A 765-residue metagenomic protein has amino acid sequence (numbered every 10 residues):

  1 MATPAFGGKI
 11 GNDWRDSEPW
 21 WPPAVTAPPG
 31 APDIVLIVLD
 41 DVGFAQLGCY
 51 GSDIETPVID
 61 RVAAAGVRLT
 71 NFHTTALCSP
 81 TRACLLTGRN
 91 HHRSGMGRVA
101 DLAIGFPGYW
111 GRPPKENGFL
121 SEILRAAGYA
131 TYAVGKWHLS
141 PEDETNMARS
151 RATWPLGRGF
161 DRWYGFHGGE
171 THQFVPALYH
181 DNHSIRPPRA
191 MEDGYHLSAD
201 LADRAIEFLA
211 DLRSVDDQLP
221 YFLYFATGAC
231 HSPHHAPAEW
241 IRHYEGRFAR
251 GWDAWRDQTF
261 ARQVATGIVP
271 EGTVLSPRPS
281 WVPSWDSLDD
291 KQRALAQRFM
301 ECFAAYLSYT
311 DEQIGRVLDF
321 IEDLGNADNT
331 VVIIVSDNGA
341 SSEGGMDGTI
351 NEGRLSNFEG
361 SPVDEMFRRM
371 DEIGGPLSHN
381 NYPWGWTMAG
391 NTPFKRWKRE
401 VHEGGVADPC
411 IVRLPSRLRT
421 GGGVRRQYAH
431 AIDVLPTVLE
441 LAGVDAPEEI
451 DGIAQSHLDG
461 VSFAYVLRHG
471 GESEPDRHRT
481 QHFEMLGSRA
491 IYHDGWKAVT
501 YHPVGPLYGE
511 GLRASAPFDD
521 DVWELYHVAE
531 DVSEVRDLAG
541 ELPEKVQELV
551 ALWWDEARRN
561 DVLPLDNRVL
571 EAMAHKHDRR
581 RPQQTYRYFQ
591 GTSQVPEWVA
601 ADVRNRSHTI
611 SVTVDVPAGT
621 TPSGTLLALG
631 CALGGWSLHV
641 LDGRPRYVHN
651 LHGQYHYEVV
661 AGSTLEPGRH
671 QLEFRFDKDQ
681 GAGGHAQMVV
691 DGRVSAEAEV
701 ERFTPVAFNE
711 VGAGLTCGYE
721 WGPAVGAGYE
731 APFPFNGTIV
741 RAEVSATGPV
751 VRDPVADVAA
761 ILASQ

Functional and structural regions predicted by a protein language model:
M1-D519, W523, V532-A551, L565 (+5 more regions): Formylglycine-dependent sulfatase
H91, E530, T747-V750: Acidic glycine-/aspartate-rich tracts in secreted/extracellular proteins
V175-H180, L525-Y526, Y647, A686-M688: Short polybasic amphipathic segments
S280, Q547-E548, E556-V569, K576-D578: Substrate-binding clefts and catalytic carboxylate motifs of secreted carbohydrate-active enzymes
A529-S533, G692-S695: Asp-box/BNR beta-propeller loop motif
P564, R568-Q765: Extracellular glycan-associated modules
